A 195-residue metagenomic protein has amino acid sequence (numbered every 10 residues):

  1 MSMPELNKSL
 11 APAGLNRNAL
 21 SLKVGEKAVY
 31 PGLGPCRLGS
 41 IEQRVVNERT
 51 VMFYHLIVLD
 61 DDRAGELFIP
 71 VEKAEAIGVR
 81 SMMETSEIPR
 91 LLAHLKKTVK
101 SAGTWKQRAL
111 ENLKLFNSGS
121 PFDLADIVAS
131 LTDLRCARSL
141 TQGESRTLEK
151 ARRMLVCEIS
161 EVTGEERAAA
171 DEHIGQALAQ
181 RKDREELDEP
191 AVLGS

Functional and structural regions predicted by a protein language model:
S2-V24: Mixed-charge, Lys/Arg-rich low-complexity intrinsically disordered regions
C36-L38: Conserved hydrophobic positions within beta-strands
E42-V45, D60: A generic structural motif
R44-H55: Short, solvent-exposed secondary-structure boundary/capping segments
H55, D60-V71: A short macromolecule-binding patch
A74-S195: Charge/polar-rich, low-complexity and marginally structured segments
